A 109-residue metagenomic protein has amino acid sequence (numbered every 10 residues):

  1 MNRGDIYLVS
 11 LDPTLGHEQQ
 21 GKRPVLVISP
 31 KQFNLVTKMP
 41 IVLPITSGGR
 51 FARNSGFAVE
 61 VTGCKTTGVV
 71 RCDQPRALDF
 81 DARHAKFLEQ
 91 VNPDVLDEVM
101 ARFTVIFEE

Functional and structural regions predicted by a protein language model:
M1-E109: Conserved functional hotspots at enzyme active or ligand-binding sites that engage polyanionic ligands
